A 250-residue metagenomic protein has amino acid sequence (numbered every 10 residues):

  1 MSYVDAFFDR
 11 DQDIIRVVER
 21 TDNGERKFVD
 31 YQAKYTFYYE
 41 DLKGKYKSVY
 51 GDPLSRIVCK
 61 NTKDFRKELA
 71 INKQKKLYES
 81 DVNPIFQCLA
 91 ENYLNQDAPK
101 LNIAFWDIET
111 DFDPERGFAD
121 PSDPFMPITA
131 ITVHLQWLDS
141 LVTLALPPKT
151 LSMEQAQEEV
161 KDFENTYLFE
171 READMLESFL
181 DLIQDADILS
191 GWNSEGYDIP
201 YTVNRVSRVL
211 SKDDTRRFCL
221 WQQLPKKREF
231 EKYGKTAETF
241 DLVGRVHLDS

Functional and structural regions predicted by a protein language model:
M1-S250: The two-metal-ion catalytic cores of nucleic-acid processing enzymes
